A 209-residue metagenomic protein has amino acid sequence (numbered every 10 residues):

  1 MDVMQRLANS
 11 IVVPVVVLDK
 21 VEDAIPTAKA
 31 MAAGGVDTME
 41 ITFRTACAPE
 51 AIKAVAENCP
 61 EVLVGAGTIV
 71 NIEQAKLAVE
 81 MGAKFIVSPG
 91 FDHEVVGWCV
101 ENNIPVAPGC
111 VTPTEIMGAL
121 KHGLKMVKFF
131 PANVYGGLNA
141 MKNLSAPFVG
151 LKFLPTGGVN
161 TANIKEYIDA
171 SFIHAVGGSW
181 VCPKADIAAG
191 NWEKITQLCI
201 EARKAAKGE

Functional and structural regions predicted by a protein language model:
M1-M81, E101, T161, A189-E209: Conserved N-terminal beta1-alpha1 strand-loop-helix module at the mouth
V17-E22, A66-I72, S88-D92, P108-P113 (+2 more regions): Glycine-rich beta-to-alpha transition loops that act as phosphate-gripper elements at the mouths of alpha/beta enzyme
A24, I52-A56, L120, M141 (+1 more regions): Distinct, well-ordered alpha-helical segments
A32-D37, N58-E61, V79-I86, E101-A107 (+3 more regions): Glycine-enriched alpha-helix->loop->beta-strand junction motifs that scaffold or abut catalytic
N71-M81, T114-H122, N139, V159-A175: Catalytic cores of alpha/beta
P89-V95, K128-L138, F172-K194: Glycine-rich phosphate-binding active-site loops on the catalytic face of alpha/beta enzymes
D92-M126, F130-Y135: Histidine/lysine/aspartate-rich catalytic loop segments that bind and position anionic ligands
N139-L154: Shared catalytic-loop signature of beta/alpha-barrel
